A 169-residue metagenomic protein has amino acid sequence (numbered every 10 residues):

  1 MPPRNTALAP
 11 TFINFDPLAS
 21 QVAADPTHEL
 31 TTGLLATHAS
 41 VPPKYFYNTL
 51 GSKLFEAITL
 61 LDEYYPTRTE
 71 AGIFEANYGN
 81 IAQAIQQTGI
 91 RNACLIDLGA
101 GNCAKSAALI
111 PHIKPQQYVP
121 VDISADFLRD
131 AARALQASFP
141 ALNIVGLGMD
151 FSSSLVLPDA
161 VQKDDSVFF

Functional and structural regions predicted by a protein language model:
P2-Y45, S52: N-terminal auxiliary segments of SAM/dcSAM-dependent transferases
H38-T88: Class I SAM-dependent methyltransferase Rossmann-like catalytic core, especially the SAM/SAH-binding loop
I85-Q86, S154-K163: Short amphipathic alpha-helix with an adjacent loop that forms part of the alpha/beta core around
I90-G101: Conserved class I S-adenosyl-L-methionine
N102-K114: Conserved SAM-binding loop of SAM-dependent methyltransferases across substrates and taxa, primarily the Class I
S124-A125: Conserved SAM/SAH-binding beta-strand->alpha-helix loop
L128-L135: Conserved SAM-binding loop
F139-S153: Conserved SAM-binding strand-loop segment of SAM-dependent methyltransferases
